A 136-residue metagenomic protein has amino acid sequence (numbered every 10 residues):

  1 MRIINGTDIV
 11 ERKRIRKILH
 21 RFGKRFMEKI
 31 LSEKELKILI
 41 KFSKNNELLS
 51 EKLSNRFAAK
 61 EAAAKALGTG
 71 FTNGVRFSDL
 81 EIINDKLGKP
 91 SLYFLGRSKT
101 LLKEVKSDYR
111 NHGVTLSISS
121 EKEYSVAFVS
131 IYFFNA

Functional and structural regions predicted by a protein language model:
M1-A136: Core catalytic alpha/beta fold that binds nucleotide/phospho-ligands
